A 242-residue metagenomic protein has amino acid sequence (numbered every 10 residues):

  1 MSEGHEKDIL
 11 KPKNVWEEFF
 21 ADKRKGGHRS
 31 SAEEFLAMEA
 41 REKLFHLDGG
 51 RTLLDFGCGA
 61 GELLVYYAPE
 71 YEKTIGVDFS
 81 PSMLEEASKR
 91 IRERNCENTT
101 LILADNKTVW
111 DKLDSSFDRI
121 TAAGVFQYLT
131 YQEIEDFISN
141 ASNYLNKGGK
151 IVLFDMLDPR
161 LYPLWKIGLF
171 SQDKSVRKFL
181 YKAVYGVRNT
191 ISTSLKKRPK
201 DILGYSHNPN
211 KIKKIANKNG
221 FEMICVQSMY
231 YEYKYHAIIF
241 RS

Functional and structural regions predicted by a protein language model:
M1-F45, G49, A60-N98, L103-D111 (+1 more regions): Class I (Rossmann-like) S-adenosyl-L-methionine-dependent methyltransferase catalytic domain, capturing the SAM-binding
R51-G57: Conserved class I S-adenosyl-L-methionine
T121: A conserved beta-strand element that flanks and buttresses the S-adenosyl-L-methionine
G124-V125: Short catalytic micro-motifs in class I SAM-dependent methyltransferases
T130-Y131: Helix-capping/helix-break motifs at membrane-protein junctions, especially on the cytosolic side just before or after
E135-K147: A short glycine-rich, Lys/Arg-flanked "PGG" loop and its adjoining helix->strand segment in the class I
